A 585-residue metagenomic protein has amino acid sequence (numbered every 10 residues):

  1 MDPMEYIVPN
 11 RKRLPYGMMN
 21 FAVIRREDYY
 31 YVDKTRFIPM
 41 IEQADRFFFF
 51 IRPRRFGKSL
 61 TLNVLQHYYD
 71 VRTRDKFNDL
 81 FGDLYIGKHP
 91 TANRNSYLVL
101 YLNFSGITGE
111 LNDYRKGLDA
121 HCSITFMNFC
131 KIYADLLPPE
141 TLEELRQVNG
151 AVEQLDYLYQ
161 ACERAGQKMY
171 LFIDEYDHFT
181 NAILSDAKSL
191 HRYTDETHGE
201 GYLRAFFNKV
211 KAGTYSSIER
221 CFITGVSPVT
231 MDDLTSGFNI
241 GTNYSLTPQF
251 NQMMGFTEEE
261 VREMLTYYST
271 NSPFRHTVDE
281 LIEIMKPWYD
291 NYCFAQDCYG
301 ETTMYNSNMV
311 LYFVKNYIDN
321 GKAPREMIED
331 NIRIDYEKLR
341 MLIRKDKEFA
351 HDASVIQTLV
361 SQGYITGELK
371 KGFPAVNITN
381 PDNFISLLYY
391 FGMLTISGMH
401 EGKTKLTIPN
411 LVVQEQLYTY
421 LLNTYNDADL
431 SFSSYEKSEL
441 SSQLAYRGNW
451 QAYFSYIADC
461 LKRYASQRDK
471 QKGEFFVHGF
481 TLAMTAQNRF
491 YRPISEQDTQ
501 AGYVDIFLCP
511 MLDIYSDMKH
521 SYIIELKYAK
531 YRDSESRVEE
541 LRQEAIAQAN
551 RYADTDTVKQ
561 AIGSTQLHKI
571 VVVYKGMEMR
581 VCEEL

Functional and structural regions predicted by a protein language model:
D2-D70, N78-I86: Walker A/P-loop-proximal flanking segment of P-loop NTPase domains
Y16-M19, Y101-A151, T180-T194: Conserved P-loop NTPase mechanochemical-coupling segment
D33, H67-K131: P-loop NTPase motor core
Y157-R164, R192-E219: Substrate-engagement module of ASCE P-loop NTPases
F172-D174, R204-A205, E219-V226: Structural recognition of the conserved hydrophobic beta-strand(s) that form the central parallel beta-sheet of P-loop
T230-S236, Y244-K315: Amphipathic alpha-helical segments of the small helical/lid subdomains adjacent to P-loop NTPase cores
G241, G300-A547, R551-A553, V581-L585: Extended alpha-helical interface modules used as scaffolds for assembling large macromolecular complexes
T557-L585: Domain-level recognition of nuclease-like catalytic cores that cleave nucleotide substrates
